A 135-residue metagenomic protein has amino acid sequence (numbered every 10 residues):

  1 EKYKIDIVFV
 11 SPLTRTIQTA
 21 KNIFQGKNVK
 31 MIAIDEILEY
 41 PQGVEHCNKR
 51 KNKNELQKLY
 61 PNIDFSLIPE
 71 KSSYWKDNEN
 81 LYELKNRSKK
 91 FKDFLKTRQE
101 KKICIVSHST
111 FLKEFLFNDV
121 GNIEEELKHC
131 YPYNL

Functional and structural regions predicted by a protein language model:
K2-K4, L95-K101: Glycine-rich phosphate-binding loop signature in dinucleotide/nucleotide-binding domains
K2-S66: Phosphate-coordination/substrate-recognition cap region in phosphate-metabolizing enzymes
V10-S11, N86, V106-S107: Short beta-strand scaffold positions
N22, E114, N118: Active-site signature of alpha/beta-hydrolase-fold catalytic machinery across serine- and Asp/Cys-nucleophile hydrolases
Y60-N80: Short glycine/proline- and acidic residue-enriched helix-loop micro-motifs that form flexible lids or anion-recognition
L84-R98: A short, acidic, amphipathic alpha-helical segment used as a generic capping/interface helix at domain edges
K101-S109: Generic beta-sheet signal
V120-L135: Domain-level recognition of soluble alpha/beta enzyme cores, biased toward histidine phosphatases/phosphomutases
